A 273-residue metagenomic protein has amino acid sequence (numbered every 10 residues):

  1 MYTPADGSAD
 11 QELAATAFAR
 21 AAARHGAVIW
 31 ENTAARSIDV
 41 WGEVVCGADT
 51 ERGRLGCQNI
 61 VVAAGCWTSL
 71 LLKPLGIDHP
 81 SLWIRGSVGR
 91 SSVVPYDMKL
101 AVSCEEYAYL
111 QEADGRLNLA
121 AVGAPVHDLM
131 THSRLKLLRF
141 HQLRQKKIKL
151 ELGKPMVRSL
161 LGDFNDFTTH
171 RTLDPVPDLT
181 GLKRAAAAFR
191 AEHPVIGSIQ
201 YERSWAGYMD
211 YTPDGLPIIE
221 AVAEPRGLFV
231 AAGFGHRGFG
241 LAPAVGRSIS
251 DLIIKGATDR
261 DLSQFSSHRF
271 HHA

Functional and structural regions predicted by a protein language model:
Y2-N59, C66-S69: Helical element adjacent to the flavin cofactor pocket in flavoenzyme catalytic cores
A15, L182-A186, L216: A general structural signal for well-ordered alpha-helical segments in protein cores
I38-R158, T168-L179, K183-I196: Flavin-dependent oxidoreductases
I199-Y208: Short catalytic/ligand-gating loop segments at beta-alpha or beta-beta junctions within enzyme catalytic domains
W205, D214-A273: C-terminal lid/capping helical subdomain adjacent to the catalytic/cofactor pocket in oxidative enzymes
